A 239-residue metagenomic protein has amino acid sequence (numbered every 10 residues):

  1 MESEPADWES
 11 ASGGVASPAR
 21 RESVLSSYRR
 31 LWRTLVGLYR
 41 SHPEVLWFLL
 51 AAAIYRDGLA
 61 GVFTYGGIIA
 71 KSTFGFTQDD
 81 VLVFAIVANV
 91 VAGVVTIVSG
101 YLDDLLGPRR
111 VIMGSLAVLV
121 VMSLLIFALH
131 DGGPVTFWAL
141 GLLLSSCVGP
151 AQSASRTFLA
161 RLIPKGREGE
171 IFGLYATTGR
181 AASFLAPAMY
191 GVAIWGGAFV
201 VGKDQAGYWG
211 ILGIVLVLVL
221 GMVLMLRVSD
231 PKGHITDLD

Functional and structural regions predicted by a protein language model:
M1, L212-D239: Multi-pass alpha-helical transporter architecture, strongest for 12-TM Major Facilitator/SLC carriers used
S3-L50: Juxtamembrane intracellular "pre-TM" segments in multi-pass secondary transporters
T64-V81: Short amphipathic helix-loop junctions that connect adjacent transmembrane helices in Major Facilitator Superfamily/SLC
V95-P108, I194: Helix-to-loop junctions at the C-terminal end of transmembrane segments in multipass secondary transporters
A117-D131: C-terminal ends and interior cores of transmembrane alpha-helices in multi-pass membrane transporters/permeases
V135-P150: Hydrophobic core of transmembrane alpha-helices in multi-pass small-molecule transporters, especially MFS/SLC-type
P150-P164: Intracellular juxtamembrane helix-capping segments at the cytosolic ends of symmetry-related transmembrane helices
V192-L218: A membrane-interface helix-boundary motif in multi-pass transporters
